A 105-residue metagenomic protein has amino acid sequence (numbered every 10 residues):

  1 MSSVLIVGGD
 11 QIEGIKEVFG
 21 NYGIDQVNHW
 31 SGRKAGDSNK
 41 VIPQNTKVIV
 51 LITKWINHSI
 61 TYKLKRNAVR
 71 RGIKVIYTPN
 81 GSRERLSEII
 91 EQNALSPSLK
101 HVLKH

Functional and structural regions predicted by a protein language model:
S2-D25: Short, charged N-terminal beta->alpha structural module
V7-G9, G32, N80: Cofactor-binding loop segments of dinucleotide-utilizing enzymes, especially the Rossmann-like FAD- and NAD(P)+-binding
E17-F19, N39-I42, K63-L64: A short acidic, amphipathic alpha-helical/loop segment
D25-V41: A short, well-structured beta->alpha microelement
Q44-V50: Short acidic/histidine-rich motifs immediately flanking catalytic phosphotransfer sites in two-component signaling
T53: Glycine-rich, N-terminal phosphate-binding loop of Rossmann-like dinucleotide-binding domains
N57-S59: Short glycine-rich, flexible loops that bind phosphorylated cofactors or substrates
A68-H105: Ser/Thr/Gly-rich flexible loops in soluble cytosolic domains mediating phosphotransfer, phosphorylation
